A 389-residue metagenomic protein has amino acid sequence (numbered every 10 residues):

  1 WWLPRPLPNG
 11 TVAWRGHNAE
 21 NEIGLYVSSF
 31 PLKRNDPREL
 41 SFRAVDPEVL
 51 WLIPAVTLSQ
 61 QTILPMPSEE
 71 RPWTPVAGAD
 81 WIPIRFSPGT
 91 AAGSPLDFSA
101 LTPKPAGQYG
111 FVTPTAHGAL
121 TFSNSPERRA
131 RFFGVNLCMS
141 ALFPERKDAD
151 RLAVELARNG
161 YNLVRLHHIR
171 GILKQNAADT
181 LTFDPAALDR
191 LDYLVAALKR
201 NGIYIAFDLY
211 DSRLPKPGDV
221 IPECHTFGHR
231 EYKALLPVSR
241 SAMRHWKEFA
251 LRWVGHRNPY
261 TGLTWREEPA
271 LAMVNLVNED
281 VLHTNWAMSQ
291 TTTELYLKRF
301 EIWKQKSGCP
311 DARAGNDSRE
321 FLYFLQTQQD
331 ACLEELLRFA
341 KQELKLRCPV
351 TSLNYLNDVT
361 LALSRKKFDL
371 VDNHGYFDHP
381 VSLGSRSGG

Functional and structural regions predicted by a protein language model:
W1, S28-L32, I84, L96 (+1 more regions): Generic detection of short hydrophobic beta-strand segments and adjacent strand-loop junctions
W1-S59: Beta-sandwich interaction modules
Y26, D36, L52, Q108 (+3 more regions): Residues that flank catalytic or metal-binding motifs in active/ligand-binding sites
E39-S41, T57, T74, P83-R85 (+2 more regions): Ser/Thr- (and often Asn-) enriched beta-sheet segments in non-cytosolic proteins
L58-T62, T292-L295: Short, surface-exposed polybasic-and-hydrophobic patches located at secondary-structure transitions
S59-Q108: Non-catalytic propeptide/linker segments at domain boundaries
F111-A119, S123-V381: Active-site mouth of glycoside hydrolases
S385-G389: Short, surface-exposed loop/helix-turn segments at secondary-structure junctions that function as lids/hinges flanking
